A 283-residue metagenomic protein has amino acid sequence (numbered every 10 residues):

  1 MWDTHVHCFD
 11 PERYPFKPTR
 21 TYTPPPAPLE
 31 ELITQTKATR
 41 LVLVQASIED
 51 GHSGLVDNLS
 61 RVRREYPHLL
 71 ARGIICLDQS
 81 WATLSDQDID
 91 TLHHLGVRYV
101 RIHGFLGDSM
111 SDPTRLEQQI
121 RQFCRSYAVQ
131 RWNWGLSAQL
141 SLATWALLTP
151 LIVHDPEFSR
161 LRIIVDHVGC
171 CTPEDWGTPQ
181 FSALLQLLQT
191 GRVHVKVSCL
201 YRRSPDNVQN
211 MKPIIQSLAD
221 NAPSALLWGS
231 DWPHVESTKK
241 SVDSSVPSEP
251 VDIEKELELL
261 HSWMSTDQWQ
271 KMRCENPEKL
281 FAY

Functional and structural regions predicted by a protein language model:
M1-G54, P250: An N-terminally biased module of ancient metal coordination in phosphate/nucleic-acid-related enzymes
W2-V6, R40-V44, A71-I75, V100-I102 (+4 more regions): Hydrophobic faces of well-ordered beta-strands that scaffold small-molecule active sites in alpha/beta enzyme cores
H5, L55, L59, V100 (+6 more regions): Divalent metal-coordination and catalytic microenvironments
H7, S47, S141, G169 (+2 more regions): Catalytic metal-binding/acid-base residues of hydrolase active sites
P24-E31, G51-D57, L84-Q87, L148 (+1 more regions): Alpha-helical scaffolding within the catalytic cores of extracellular/periplasmic polymer-degrading hydrolases
H52-I75, L161-V165, I214-A219, S245-H261: Short, electropositive alpha-helical surface patch
H52-T144, T149-V153, S159, Q189-R203: Active-site gating/metal-coordination segments in enzymes
T172-E174, T178-Y283: H/E-rich (His + Asp/Glu) clusters that bind or coordinate divalent metals
